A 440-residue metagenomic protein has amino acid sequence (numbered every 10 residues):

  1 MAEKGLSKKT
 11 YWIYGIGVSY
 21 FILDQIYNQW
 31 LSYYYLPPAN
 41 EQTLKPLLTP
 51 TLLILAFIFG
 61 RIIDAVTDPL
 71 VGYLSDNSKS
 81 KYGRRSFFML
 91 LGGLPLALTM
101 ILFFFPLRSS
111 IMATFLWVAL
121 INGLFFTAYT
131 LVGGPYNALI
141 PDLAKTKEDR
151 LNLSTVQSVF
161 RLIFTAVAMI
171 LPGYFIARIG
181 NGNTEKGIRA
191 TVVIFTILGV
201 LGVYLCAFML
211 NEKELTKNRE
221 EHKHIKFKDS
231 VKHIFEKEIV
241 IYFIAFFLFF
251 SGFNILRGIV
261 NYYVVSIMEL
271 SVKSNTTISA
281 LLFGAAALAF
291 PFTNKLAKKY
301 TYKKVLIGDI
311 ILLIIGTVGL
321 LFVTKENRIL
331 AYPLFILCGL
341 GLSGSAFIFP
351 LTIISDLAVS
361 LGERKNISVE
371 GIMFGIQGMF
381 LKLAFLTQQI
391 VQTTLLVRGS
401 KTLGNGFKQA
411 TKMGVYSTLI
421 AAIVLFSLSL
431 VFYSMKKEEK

Functional and structural regions predicted by a protein language model:
A2-K440: Membrane-embedded alpha-helical bundles of multi-pass transporters/translocases, especially carrier/permease families
